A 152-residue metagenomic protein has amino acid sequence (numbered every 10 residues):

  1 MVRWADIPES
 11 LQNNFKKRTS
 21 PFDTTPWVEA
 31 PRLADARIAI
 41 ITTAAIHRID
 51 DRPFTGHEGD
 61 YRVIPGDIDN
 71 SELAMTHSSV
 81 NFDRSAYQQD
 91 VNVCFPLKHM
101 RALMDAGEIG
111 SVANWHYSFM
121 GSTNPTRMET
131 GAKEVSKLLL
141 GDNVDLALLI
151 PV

Functional and structural regions predicted by a protein language model:
M1-V152: An N-terminal assembly and electron-transfer interface module characteristic of large anaerobic redox and radical
